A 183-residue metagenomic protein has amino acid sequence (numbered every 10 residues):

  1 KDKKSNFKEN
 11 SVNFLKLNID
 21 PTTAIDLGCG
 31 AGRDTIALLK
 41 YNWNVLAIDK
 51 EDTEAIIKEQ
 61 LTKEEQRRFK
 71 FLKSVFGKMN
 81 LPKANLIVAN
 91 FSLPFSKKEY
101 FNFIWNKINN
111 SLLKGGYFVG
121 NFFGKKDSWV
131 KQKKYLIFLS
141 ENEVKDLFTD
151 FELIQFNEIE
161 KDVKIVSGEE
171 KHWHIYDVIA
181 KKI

Functional and structural regions predicted by a protein language model:
K1-I19, G30-N80, E99-F103, Y117-I183: Class I (Rossmann-like) S-adenosyl-L-methionine-dependent methyltransferase catalytic domain, capturing the SAM-binding
T22, N85: Conserved acidic residues
L27: Conserved beta-strand/loop positions that form the S-adenosyl-L-methionine
V88: A conserved beta-strand element that flanks and buttresses the S-adenosyl-L-methionine
F91-S92: Short catalytic micro-motifs in class I SAM-dependent methyltransferases
F95: ABC ATPase nucleotide-binding domain "signature" loop
N102-K114: A short glycine-rich, Lys/Arg-flanked "PGG" loop and its adjoining helix->strand segment in the class I
